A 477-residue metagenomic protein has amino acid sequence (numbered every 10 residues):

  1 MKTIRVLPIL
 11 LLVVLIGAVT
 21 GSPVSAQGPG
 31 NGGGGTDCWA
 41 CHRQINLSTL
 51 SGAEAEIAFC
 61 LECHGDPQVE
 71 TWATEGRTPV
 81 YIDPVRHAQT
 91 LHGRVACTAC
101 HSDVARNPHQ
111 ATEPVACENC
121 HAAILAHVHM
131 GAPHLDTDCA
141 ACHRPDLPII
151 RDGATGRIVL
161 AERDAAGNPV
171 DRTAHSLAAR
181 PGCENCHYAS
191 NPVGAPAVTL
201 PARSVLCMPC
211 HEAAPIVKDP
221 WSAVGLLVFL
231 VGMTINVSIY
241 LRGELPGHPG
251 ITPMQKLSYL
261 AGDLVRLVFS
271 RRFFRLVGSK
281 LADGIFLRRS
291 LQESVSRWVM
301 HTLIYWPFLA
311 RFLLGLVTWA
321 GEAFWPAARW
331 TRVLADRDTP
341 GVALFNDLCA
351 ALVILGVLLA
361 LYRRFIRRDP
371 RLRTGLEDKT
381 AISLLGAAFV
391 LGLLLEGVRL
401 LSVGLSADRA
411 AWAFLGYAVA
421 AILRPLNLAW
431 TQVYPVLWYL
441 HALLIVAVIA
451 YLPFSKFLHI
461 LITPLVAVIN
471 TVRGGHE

Functional and structural regions predicted by a protein language model:
M1-I4, Q292-S294: Short, Lys/Arg-rich N-terminal segment immediately upstream of the first membrane anchor
T3, P8, V19-F269: Short sequence/structural segments immediately N-terminal
R5-L11, I304, L444: Sec-dependent signal peptide hydrophobic core
V13-I16: Sec-dependent N-terminal signal peptides of Gram-positive bacterial secreted proteins and lipoproteins
T98, E118-H121, A140, E184 (+2 more regions): Membrane-embedded alpha-helical bundles of multi-pass integral membrane proteins
